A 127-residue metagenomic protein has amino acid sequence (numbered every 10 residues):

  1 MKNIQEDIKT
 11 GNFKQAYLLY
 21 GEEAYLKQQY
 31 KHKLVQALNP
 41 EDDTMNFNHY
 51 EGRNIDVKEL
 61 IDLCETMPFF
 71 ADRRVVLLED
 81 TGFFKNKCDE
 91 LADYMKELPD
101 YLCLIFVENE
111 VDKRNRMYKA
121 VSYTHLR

Functional and structural regions predicted by a protein language model:
M1-F83, D89: P-loop/Walker A NTP-binding region and its immediately flanking N-terminal helices in P-loop NTPase folds
F84, E97-Y118: Sensor-1/coupling segment of RecA-like P-loop NTPase cores
T124-H125: Conserved small/polar residues in nucleotide/adenosyl-binding loops
